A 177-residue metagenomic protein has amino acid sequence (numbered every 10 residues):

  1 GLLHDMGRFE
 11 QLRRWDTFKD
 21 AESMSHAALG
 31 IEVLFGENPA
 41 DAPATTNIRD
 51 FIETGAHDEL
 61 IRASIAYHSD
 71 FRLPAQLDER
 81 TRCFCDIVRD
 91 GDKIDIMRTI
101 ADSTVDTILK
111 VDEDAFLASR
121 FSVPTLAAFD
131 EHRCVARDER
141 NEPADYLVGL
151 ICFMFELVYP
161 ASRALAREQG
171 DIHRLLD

Functional and structural regions predicted by a protein language model:
G1-K19, G30, I61-F71: His-Asp-centered metal-binding catalytic motifs of divalent-metal-dependent phosphohydrolases/nucleases
L3, R14, D70-D177: Divalent metal-dependent phosphate-bond-processing catalytic cores, especially two-metal-ion Mg2+/Mn2+ enzymes that act
R13-A28, D106-K110: Post-HEXXH active-site segment of zinc metalloproteases
R13-D20, I48-I52, L165-A166: Short, surface-exposed loop/turn segments at secondary-structure junctions
F18, D41, D102-S103: Amphipathic, positively biased hydrophobic alpha-helical segments used for protein targeting and membrane insertion
M24-D86, K93, F121: Histidine- and acidic-residue-rich, metal-dependent catalytic cores
